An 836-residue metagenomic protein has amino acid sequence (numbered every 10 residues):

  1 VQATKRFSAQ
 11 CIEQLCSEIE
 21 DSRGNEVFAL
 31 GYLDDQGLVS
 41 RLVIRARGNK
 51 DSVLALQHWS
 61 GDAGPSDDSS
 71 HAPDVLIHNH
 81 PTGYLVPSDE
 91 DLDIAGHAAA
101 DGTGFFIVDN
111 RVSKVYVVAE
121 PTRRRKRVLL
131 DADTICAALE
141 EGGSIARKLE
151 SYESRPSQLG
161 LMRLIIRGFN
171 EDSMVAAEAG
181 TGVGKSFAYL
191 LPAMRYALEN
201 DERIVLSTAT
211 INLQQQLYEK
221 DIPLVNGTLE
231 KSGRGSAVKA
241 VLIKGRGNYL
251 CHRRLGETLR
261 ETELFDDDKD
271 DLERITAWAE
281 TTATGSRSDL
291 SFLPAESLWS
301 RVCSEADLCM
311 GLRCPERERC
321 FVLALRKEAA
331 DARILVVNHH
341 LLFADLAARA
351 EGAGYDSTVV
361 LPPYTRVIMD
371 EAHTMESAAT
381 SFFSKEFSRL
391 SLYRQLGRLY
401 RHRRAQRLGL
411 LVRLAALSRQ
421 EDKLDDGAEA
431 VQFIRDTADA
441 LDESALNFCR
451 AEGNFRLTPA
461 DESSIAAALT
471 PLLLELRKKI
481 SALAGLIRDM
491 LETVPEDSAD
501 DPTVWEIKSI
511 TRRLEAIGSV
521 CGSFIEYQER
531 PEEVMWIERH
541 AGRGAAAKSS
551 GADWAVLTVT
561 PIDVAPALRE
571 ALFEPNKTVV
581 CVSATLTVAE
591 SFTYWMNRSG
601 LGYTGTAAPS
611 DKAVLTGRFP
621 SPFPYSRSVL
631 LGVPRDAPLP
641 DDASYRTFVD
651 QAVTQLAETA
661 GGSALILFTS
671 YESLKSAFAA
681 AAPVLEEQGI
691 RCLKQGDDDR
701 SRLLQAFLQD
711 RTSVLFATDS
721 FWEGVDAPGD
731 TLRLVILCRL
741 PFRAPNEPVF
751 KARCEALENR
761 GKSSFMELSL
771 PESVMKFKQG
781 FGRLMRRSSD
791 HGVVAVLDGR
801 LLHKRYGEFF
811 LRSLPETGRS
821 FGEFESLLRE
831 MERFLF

Functional and structural regions predicted by a protein language model:
V1-F7, Q14-S17, K50-R124: Active-site-proximal loop/helix of nucleotide/amide-processing enzymes and allied scaffolds
L129-L149, D201-R203, T208-L335, H339-F343 (+7 more regions): A substrate-engagement module of RecA-like helicase motors
D133-E178: Conserved pre-motif I regulatory segment
N170-P192: Walker A/P-loop
Y189, R195, Q215, K220-P223 (+4 more regions): Signature of the SF2 helicase/ATPase Hel1-core->accessory helical subdomain module
W299-L335, L346-S357, L483-R635, Y645-Q651 (+3 more regions): A contiguous, basic/glycine-rich beta-loop/short-helix subdomain that forms a polymer-engagement track
L630, P634-S644, Q695-L802: Conserved RecA-like P-loop NTPase helicase motor core
T669-G696: Conserved helicase motor "Helicase C" RecA-like lobe of SF1/SF2 P-loop NTPases
